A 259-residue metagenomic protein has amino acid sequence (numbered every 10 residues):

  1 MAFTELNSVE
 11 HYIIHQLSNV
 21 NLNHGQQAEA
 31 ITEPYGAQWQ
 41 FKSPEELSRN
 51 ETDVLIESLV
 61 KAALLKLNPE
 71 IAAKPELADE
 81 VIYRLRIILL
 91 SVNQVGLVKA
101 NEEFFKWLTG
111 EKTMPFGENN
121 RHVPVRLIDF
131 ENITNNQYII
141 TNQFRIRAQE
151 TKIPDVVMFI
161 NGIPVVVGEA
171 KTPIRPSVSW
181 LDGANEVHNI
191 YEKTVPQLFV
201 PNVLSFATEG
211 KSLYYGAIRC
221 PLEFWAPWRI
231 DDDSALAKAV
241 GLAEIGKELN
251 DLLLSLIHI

Functional and structural regions predicted by a protein language model:
A2-H258: ATP-dependent helicase/translocase motor core
